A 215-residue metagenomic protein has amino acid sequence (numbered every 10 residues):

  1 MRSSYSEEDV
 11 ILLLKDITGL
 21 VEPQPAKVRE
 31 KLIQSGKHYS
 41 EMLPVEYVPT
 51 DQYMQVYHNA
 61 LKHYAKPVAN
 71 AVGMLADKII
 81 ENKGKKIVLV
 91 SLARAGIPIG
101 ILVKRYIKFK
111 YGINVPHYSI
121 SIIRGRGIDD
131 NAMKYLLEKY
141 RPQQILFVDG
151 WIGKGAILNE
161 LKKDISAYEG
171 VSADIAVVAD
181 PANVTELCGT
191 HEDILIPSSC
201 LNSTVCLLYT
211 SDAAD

Functional and structural regions predicted by a protein language model:
M1-H38: N-terminal amphipathic/basic leader segments beginning at the initiator methionine
Y53-V68: Glycine-rich phosphate-binding "P-loop"
Y64-K83: A short, well-structured juxtamembrane/interface segment
V88-I101, G150-I157, P181-N183: Gly/Ser/Thr-rich loops at beta-strand to alpha-helix junctions that form or flank small-molecule/cofactor-binding
V103-K154, D174-A179, I196: Catalytic or ion-translocation cores adjacent to nucleophile or general acid/base/metal-coordination motifs in diverse
L158-I165, D180: Contiguous mid-protein beta-loop-alpha structural module that forms a pocket-lining wall or clamp of enzyme active
I194-V205: Acidic, Ser/Thr-rich peripheral helices and adjacent loops at domain boundaries
Y209-D215: Conserved small/polar residues in nucleotide/adenosyl-binding loops
